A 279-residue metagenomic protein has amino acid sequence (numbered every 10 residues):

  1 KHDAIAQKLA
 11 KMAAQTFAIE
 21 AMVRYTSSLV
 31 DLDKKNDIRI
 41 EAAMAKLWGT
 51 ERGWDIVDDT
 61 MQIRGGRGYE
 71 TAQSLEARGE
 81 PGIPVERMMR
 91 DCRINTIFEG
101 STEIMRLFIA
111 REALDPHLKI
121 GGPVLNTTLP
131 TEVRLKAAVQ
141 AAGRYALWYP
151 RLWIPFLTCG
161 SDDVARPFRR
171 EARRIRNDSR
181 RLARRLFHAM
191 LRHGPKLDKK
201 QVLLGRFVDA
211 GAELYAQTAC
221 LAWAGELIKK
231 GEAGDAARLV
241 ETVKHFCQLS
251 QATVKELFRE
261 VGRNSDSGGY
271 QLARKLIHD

Functional and structural regions predicted by a protein language model:
K1-D279: Flavin-dependent oxidoreductase catalytic core characteristic of acyl-CoA dehydrogenase/oxidase-like enzymes
